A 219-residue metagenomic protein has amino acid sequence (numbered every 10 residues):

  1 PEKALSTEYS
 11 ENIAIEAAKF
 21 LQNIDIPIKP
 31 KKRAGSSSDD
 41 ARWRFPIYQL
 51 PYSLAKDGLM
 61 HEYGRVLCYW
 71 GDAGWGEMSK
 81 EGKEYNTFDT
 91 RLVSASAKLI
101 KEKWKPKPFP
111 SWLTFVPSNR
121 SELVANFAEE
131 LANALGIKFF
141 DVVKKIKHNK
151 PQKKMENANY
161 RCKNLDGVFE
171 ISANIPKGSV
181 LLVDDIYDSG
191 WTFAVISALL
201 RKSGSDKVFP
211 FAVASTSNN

Functional and structural regions predicted by a protein language model:
E2-W112, K144-N174, T216-N218: Active-site-facing substrate-recognition patch
K107-S118, S179-L181: Short glycine-rich phosphate-binding loop at a beta-alpha junction
S121-A125, S189-G190, N219: Loop/helix-junction capping segments adjacent to catalytic residues or to phosphate/diphosphate-binding pockets
L123-F139: Substrate-recognition/cap helix-loop segment adjacent to the acidic, metal-dependent catalytic center of Asp-based
N126, E130, A194-L199: Active-site signature of alpha/beta-hydrolase-fold catalytic machinery across serine- and Asp/Cys-nucleophile hydrolases
K138-F139, S179, D206-F209: Residues at the starts of beta-strands that form the adenosine-phosphate
L182-I196: A phosphate-binding catalytic loop at a beta-strand-loop-alpha-helix junction that coordinates phosphoryl groups
S197-N219: A short, conserved beta-to-alpha structural element at the edge of catalytic cores that scaffolds binding
